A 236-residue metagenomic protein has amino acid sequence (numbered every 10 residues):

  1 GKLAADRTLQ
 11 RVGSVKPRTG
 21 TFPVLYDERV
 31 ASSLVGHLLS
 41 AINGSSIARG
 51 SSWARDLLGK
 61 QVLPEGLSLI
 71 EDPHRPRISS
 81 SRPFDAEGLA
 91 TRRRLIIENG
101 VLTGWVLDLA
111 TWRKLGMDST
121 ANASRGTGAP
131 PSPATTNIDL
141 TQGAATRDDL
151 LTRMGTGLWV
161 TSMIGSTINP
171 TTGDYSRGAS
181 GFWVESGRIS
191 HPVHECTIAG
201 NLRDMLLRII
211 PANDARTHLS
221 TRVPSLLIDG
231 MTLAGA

Functional and structural regions predicted by a protein language model:
G1-A236: N-terminal small-residue-enriched
